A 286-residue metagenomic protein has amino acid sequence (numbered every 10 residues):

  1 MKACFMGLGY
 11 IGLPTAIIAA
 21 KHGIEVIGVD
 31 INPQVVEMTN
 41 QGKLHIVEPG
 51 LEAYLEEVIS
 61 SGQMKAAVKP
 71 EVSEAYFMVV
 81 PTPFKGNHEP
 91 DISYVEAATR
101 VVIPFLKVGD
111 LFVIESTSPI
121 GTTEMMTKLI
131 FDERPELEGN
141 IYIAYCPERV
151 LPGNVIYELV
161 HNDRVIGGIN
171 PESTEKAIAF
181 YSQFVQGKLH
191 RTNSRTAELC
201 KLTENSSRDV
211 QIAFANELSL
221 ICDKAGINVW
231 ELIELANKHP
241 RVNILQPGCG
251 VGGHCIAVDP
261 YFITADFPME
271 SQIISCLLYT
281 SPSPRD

Functional and structural regions predicted by a protein language model:
M1-K43: NAD(P)+-binding Rossmann beta1-loop-alpha1 motif at the extreme N-terminus of oxidoreductases
E25, I31-A75, T82-E89, E133-R134: Conserved N-terminal Rossmann-fold NAD(P) cofactor-binding segment
Y76-M78, I114, G167: Redox-cofactor binding/interface segments in oxidoreductases and associated redox assembly factors
V80-T82, T117, N170: Short glycine-/small-residue-rich Rossmann-like dinucleotide-binding loops
F84-R149: Rossmann-like NAD(P)(H) cofactor-binding subdomain of soluble oxidoreductases
K128-C146, V150-V242, D266-M269: Internal alpha-helical scaffold of NAD(P)-dependent oxidoreductase catalytic cores
V251-L278: Helix-enriched interaction subdomains in cytosolic or periplasmic regions, typified by TIR/SEFIR signaling/NADase cores
Y279-D286: Conserved small/polar residues in nucleotide/adenosyl-binding loops
